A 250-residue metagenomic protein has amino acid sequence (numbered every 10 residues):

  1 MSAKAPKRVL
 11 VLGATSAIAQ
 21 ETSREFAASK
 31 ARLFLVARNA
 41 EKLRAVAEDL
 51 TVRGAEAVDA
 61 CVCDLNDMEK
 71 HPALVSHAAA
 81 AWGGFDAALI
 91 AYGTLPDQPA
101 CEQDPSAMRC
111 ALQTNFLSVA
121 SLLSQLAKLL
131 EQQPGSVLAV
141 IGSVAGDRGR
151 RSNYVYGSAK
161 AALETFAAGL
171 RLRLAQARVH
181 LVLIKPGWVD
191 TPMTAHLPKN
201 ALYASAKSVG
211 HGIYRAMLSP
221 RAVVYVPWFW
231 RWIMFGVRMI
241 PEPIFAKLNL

Functional and structural regions predicted by a protein language model:
T15-A17: Conserved glycine-rich cofactor-binding loop
K30-V46: Conserved glycine-rich Rossmann-like NAD(P)H-binding loop of the short-chain dehydrogenase/reductase
P99-L112: Substrate-binding pocket helix/loop in short-chain dehydrogenase/reductase
C101, R148-Y154: Active-site loop immediately N-terminal to the catalytic Tyr-X3-Lys motif of short-chain dehydrogenase/reductase
L123, A159: Active-site helix of classical SDR
S143: Residue(s) in the substrate-gating loop at a strand-loop-helix junction that position the organic substrate next
L183, P198-F235: C-terminal helical subdomain
